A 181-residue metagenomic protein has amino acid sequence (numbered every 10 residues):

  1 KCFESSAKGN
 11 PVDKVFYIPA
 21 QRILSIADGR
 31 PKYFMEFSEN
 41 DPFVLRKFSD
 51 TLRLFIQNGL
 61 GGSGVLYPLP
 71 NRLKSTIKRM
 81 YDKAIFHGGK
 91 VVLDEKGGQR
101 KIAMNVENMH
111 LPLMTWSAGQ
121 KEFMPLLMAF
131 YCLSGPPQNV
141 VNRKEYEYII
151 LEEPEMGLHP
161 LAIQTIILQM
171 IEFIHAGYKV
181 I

Functional and structural regions predicted by a protein language model:
K1-Y148: Phosphate-coordinating catalytic segments in nucleotide- and nucleic-acid-processing enzymes
Q120, I163-Q164: Glutamine-centric residue-chemistry signal
L126, T165-I166: Conserved hydrophobic alpha-helix in the ABC-type ATPase nucleotide-binding domain
E152-P154: Walker B catalytic acidic pair
M170, I174-H175: Conserved ATPase "switch" residues in P-loop NTPase domains
Y178-I181: Conserved H-loop
